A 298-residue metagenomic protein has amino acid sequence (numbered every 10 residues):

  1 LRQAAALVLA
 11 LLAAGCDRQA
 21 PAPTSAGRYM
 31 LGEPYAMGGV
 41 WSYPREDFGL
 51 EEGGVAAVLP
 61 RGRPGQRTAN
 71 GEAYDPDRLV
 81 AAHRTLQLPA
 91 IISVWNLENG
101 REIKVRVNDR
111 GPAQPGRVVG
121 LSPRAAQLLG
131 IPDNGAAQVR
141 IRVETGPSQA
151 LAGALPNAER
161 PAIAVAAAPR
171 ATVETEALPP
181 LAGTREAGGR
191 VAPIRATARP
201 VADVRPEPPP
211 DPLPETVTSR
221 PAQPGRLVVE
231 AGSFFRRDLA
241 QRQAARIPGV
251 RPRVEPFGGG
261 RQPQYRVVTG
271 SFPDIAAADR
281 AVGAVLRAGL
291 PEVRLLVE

Functional and structural regions predicted by a protein language model:
L1-A5: Bacterial N-terminal signal peptides that target proteins for export
L12-G15: C-terminal motif of bacterial Sec signal peptides marking the signal peptidase cleavage site
D17-Q19: Bacterial signal peptide processing site
Y29-P64, T68: Post-signal-peptide N-terminal segment of Sec-exported extracytoplasmic proteins
A56-V58, V107, V254: Conserved hydrophobic positions within beta-strands
G62-P179: Exported/periplasmic cell-wall-interacting domains
G153-L227: Long, low-complexity, acidic/serine-threonine-proline-glutamine-glycine-rich intrinsically disordered tracts that serve
D211-P224, S233-E298: Extracytoplasmic
